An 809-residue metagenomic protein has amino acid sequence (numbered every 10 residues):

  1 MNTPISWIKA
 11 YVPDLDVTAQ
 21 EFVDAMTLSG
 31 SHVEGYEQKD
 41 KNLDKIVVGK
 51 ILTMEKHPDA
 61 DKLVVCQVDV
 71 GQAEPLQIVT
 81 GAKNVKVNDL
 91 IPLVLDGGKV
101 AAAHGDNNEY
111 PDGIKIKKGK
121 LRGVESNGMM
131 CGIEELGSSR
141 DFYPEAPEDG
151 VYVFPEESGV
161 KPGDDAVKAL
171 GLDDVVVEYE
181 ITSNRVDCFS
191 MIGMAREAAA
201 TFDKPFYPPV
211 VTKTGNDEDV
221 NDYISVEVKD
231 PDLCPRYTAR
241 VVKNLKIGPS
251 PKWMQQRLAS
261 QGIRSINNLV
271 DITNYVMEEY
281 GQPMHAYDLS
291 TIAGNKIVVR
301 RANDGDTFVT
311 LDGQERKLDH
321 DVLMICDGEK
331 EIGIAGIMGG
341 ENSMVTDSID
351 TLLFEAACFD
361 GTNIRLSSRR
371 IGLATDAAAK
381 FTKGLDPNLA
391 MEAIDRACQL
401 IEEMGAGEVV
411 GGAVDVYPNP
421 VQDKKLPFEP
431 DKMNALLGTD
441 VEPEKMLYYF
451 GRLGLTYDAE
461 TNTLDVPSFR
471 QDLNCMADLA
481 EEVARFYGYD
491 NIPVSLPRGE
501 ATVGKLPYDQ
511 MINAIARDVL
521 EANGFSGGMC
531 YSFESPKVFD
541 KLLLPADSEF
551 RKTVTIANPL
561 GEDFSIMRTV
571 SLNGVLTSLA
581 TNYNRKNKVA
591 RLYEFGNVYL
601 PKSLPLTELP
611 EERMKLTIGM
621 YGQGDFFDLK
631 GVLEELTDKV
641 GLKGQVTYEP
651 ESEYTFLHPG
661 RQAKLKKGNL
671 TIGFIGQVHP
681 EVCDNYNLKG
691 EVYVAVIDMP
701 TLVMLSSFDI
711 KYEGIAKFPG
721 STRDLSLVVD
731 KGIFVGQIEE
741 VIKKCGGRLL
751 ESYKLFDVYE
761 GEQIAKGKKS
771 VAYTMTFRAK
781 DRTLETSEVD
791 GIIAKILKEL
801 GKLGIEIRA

Functional and structural regions predicted by a protein language model:
M1-E218, L353, G372, G384-P387 (+2 more regions): Phosphate-backbone binding interfaces of nucleic-acid-interacting proteins
N2, R452-G454, K602-L606, E611-E612 (+2 more regions): A carboxyl-terminal module marker
I5, D24, V64, F206-D306: Glycine/proline-enriched, intrinsically flexible loops and inter-domain linkers
D40-D44, G215-N216, A501-L506, C530-E549 (+2 more regions): Beta-rich nucleic-acid/ligand-interaction surfaces
V48-I78, P162, N267, T273-N342: Conserved mixed alpha/beta core segments that line enzyme active sites in large multi-domain catalysts
E125-G137, D141, V167, V175 (+4 more regions): Mobile "lid/hinge" segments at catalytic clefts and subdomain interfaces of large enzymes
F202-V228, G405-M433, D440: Terminal amphipathic helices with adjacent charged low-complexity linkers/tails
L426-K588, R723, T776-R778, S787-A809: Extended, well-folded interaction surfaces typified by the phenylalanyl-tRNA synthetase beta subunit core
